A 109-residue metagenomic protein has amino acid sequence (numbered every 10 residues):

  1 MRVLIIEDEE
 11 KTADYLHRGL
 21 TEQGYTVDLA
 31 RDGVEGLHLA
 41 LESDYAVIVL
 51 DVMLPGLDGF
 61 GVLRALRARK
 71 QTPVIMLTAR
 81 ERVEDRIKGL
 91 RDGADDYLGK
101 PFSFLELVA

Functional and structural regions predicted by a protein language model:
M1-A109: N-terminal/domain-start alpha-helical segments
